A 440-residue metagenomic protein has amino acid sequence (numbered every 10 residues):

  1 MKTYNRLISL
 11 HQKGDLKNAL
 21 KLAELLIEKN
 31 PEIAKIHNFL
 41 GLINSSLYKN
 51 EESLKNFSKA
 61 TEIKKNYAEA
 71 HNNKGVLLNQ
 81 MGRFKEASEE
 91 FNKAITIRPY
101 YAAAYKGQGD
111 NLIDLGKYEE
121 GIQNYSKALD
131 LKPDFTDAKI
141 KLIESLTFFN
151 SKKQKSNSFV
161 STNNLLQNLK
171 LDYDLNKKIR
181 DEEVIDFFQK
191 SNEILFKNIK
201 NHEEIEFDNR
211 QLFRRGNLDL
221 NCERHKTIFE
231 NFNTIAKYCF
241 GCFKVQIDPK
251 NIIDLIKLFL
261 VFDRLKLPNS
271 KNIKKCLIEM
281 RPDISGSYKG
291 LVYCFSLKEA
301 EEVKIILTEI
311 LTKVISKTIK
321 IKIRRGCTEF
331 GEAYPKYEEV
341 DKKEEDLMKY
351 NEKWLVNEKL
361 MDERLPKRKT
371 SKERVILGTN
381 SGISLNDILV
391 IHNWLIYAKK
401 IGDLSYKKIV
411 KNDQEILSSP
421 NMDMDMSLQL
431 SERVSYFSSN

Functional and structural regions predicted by a protein language model:
N5-Q12, K35-S46, E69-Q80, A103-I113 (+1 more regions): Conserved alpha-helical positions within TPR/SEL1-like repeat arrays
G107, D114, D134-F259, S270 (+2 more regions): Charge-rich, low-complexity segments
N251-I252, C294-E301: Helix N-cap motif at beta-to-alpha junctions
